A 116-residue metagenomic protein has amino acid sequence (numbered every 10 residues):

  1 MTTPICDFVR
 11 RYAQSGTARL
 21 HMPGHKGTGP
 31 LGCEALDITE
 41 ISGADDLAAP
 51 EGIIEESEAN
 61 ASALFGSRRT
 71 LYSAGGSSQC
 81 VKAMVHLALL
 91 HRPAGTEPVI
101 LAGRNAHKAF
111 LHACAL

Functional and structural regions predicted by a protein language model:
M1-D37: N-terminal glycine-rich, Lys/His-bearing helix-loop that initiates the first secondary-structure elements of many
F8-R11, A59-N60, A83: Alpha-helical scaffold segments in soluble metabolic enzymes
A13-G16, F65, R92: Structural signal for hydrophobic packing residues in well-ordered secondary-structure cores of soluble enzyme domains
M22, A59-A63, H112: Surface-exposed charge patches
E34-Q79: Conserved N-terminal alpha-helix of the aminotransferase class I/II PLP-enzyme fold
R69-G95, K108-H112: Conserved beta-loop-alpha segment that forms the PLP phosphate-binding cup at the N-terminus of a helix
T96-I100: A conserved hydrophobic secondary-structure block that centers on an alpha-helix together with its immediately flanking
A102-L116: Substrate-binding/gating loop at the entrance of the active-site cleft, primarily in PLP-dependent aminotransferase-like
